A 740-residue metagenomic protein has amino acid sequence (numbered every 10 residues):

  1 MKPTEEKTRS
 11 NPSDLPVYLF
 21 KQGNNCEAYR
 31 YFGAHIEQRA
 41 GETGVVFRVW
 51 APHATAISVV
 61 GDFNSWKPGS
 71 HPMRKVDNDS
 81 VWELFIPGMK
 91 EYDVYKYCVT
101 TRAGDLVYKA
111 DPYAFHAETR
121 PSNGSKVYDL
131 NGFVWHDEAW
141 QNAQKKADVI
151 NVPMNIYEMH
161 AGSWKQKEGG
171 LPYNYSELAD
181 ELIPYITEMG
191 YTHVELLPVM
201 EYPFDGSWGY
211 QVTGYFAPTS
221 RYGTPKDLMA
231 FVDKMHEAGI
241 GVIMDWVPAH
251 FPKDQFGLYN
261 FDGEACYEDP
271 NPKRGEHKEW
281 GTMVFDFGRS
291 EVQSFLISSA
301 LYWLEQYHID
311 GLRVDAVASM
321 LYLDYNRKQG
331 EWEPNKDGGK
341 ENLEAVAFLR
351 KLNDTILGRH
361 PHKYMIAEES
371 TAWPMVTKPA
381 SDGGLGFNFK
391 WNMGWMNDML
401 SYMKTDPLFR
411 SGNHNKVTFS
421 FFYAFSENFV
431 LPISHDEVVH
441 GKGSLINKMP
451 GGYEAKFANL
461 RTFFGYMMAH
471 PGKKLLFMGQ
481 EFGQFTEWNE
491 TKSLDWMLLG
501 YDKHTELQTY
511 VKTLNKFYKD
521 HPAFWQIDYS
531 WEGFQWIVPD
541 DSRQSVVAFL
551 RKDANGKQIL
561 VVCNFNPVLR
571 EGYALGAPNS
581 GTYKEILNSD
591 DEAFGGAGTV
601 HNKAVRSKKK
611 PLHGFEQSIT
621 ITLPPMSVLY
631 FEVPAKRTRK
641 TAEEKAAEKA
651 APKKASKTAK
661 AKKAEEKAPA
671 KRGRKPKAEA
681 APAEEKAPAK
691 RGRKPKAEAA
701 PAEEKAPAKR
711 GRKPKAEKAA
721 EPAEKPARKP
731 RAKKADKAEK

Functional and structural regions predicted by a protein language model:
M1-V152, S176-I186, E454-F457, M468-L476 (+1 more regions): Carbohydrate-interacting/catalytic domains
R74, D205-G209, K253-N260, T377-K378 (+2 more regions): Short glycine-biased active-site loop of nucleotidyltransferases that positions the nucleotide triphosphate and helps
E118, E138-N151, H160-E341: Substrate-binding/active-site clefts of carbohydrate-active enzymes
E181-L182, D227, F231, V292-W303 (+5 more regions): Alpha-helical packing segments of well-folded alpha/beta enzyme cores
H308-D310, Y325-E490, L498, K519-L575 (+2 more regions): Conserved alpha/beta catalytic core and glycan-binding cleft of carbohydrate-active enzymes
R637-E643, A650-K660, E665-K677, P688-K696 (+2 more regions): Arg/Lys-rich, glycine/proline-spaced intrinsically disordered segments in nuclear chromatin/transcription regulators
A720-K740: Intrinsically disordered, compositionally biased tail regions
